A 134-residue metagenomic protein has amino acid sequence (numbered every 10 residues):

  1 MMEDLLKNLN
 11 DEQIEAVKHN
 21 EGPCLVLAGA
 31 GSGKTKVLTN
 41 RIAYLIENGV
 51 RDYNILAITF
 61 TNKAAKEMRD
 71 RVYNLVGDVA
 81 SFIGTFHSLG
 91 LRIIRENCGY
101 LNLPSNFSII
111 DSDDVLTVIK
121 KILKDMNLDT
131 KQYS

Functional and structural regions predicted by a protein language model:
M1-P104, I109: P-loop NTPase Walker
G29, E96-S134: DNA-processing P-loop NTPase/helicase core
